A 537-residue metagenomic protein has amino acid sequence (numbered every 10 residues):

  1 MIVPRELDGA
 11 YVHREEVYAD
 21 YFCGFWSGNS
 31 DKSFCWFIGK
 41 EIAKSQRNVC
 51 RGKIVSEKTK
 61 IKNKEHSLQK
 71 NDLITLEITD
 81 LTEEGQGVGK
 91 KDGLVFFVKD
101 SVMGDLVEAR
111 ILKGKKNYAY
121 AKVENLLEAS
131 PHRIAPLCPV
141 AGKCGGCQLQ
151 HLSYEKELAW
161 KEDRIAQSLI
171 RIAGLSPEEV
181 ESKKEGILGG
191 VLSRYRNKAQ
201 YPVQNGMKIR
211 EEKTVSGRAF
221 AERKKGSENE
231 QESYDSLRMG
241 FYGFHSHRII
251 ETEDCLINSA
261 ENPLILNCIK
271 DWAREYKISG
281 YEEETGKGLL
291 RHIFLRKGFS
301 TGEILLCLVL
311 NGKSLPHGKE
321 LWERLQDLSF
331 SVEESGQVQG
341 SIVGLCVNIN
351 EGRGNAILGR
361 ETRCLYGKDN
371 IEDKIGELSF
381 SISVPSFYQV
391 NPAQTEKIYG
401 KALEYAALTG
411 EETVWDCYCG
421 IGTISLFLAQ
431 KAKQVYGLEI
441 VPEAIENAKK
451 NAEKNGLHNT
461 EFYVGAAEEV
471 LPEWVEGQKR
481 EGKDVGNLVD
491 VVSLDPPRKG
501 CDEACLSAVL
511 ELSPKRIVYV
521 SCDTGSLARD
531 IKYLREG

Functional and structural regions predicted by a protein language model:
E6, E16-Y18, N29: Intrinsic low-complexity, disordered N-terminal segments enriched in polar/charged/small residues
V12-R14, A19, V49: Short hydrophobic alpha-helical segments enriched in small aliphatic residues
A19, K44, I54-T75, E83 (+1 more regions): Rossmann-like S-adenosyl-L-methionine
I54-V140, K213, K225-E228, E461-F462: Terminal RNA-binding accessory module
G87-D92, G240-G243, C307, A448: Short, acidic/hydrophobic/Gly-rich beta-strand patch recurrent on exposed beta strands that often constitutes part
E124-P136, G142-G280, L315: Extended interfacial segments that mediate partner engagement and assembly in macromolecular machines
R248-R291, N311-C346: Internal alpha/beta scaffold segment
